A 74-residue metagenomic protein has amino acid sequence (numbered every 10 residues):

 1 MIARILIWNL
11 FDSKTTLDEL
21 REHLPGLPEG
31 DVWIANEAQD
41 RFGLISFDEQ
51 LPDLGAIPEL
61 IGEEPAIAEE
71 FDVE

Functional and structural regions predicted by a protein language model:
M1-E74: Short S/T/G/P-rich N-terminal loop/turn motif that feeds into the first structured element of a domain
